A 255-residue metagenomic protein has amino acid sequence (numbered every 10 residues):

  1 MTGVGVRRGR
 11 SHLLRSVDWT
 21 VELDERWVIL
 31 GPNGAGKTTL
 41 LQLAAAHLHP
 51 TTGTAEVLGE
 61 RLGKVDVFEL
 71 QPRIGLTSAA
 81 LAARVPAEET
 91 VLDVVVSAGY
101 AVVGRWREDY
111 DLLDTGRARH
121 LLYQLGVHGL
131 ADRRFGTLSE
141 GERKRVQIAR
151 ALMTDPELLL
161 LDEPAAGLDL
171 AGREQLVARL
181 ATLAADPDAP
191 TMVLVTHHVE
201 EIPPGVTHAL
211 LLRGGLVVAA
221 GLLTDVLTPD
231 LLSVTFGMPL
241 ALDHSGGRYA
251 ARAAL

Functional and structural regions predicted by a protein language model:
A45: Helix-to-loop junction immediately C-terminal to a conserved catalytic motif
G53-G63: Conserved ABC transporter NBD signature motif
R61-G75, E108-D111: ABC ATPase NBD coupling module
V96, L112-L130: Conserved ABC ATPase "signature" region
R134-L138: Conserved ABC ATPase signature
D155: Conserved catalytic motifs of ABC-family nucleotide-binding domains
L159-E163: Catalytic Walker B motif of ABC-type/P-loop ATPase nucleotide-binding domains
